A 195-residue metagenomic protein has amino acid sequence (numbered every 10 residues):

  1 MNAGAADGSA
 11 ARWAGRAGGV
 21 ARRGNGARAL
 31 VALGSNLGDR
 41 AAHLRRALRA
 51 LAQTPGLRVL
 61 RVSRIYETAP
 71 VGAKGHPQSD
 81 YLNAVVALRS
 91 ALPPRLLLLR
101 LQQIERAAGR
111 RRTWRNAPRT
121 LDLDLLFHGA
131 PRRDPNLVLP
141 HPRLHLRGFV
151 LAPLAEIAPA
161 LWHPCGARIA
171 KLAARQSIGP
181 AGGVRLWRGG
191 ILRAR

Functional and structural regions predicted by a protein language model:
N2-R45, G56: Extended accessory regions or peripheral subdomains of proteins
D7-S9, W13-G15, V71-L82, L92-L98 (+1 more regions): Flexible, gly/pro- and Lys/Arg-enriched active-site loops
A21-G34, Y66-G72, L92-L99: Short N-terminal helix-initiation segments at or just after the protein's N-terminus
L33, V62, A84-V86, L123-F127: A structural signal for short, well-ordered beta-strand segments
N36, V62, P153: Residue-level signal for inorganic ion chemistry
L37-G38, A87, E156: Short histidine/acidic/glycine/proline-rich micro-motifs that form metal- and phosphate-coordinating active-site loops
R46, L51-P93: Short, surface-exposed acidic-centric catalytic microdomains
